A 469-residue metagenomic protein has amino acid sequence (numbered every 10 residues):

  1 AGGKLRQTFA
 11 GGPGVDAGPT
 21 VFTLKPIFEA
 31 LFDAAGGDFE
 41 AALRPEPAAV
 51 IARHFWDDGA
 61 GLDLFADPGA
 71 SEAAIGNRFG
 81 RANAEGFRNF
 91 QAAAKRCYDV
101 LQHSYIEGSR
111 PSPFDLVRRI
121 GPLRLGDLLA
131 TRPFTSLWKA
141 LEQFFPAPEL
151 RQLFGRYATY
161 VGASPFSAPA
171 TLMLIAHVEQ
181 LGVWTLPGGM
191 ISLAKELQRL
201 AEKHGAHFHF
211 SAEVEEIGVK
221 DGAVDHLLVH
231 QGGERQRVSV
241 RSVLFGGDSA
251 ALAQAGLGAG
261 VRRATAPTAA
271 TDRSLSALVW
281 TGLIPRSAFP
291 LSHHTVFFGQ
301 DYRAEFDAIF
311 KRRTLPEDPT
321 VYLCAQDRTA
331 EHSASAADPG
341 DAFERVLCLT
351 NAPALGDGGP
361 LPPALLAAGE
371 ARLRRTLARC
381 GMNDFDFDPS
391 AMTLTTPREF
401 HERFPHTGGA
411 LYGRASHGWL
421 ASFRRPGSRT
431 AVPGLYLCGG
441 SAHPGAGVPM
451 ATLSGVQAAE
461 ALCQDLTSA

Functional and structural regions predicted by a protein language model:
A1-V100: N-terminal glycine-rich phosphate/pyrophosphate-binding loop and immediately adjacent elements
P19, G440-L466: A conserved FAD-binding loop/helix module that cradles the flavin
R44-E46, H207-H209, D388-S390: General small-molecule cofactor/ligand-binding pocket signal
D57-S167: Rossmann-like flavin
A147-V161, D318-Y322, N383-P444: A glycine-rich dinucleotide-binding beta-alpha-beta segment and adjacent secondary-structure elements that constitute
L174-Q231: Helical element adjacent to the flavin cofactor pocket in flavoenzyme catalytic cores
E215-P339: Mid-domain catalytic core of redox enzymes that form a hydrophobic substrate pocket/lid adjacent to a catalytic redox
P285-H401: C-terminal segments that line or cap access tunnels to active or ligand-binding sites in enzymes and enzyme-associated
